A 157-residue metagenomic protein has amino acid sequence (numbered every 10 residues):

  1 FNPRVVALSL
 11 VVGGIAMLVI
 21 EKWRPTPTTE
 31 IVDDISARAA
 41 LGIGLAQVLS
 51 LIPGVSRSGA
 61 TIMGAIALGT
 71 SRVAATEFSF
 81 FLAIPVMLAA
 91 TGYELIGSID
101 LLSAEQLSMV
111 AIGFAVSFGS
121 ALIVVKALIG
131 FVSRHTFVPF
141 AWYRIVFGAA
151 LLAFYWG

Functional and structural regions predicted by a protein language model:
F1-G157: Multi-pass membrane proteins that catalyze or facilitate reactions on polyprenyl-/lipid-phosphate substrates and their
